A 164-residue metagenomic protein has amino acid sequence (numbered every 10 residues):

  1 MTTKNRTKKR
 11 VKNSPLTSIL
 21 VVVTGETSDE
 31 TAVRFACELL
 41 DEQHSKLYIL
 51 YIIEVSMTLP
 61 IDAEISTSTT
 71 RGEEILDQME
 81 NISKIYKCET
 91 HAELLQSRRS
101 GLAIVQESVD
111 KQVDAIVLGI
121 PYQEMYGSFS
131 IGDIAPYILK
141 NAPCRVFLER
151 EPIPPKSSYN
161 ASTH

Functional and structural regions predicted by a protein language model:
M1-R10, S14, I85-I116, I153-S158 (+1 more regions): Structural beta-alpha unit
K8-S66, I82-K84, C88: Small/aliphatic-rich secondary-structure junction motif
T17, D114, P143: Conserved acidic residues
C37, E80, V105, P136: Active-site phosphate/pyrophosphate- and oxyanion-stabilizing loops and adjacent acidic/basic residues in soluble
Y48-L50, H91-L95, F147: General small-molecule cofactor/ligand-binding pocket signal
Y51, G119-P121, R150-E151: Short secondary-structure boundary segments
E64-E74: A short acidic, glycine-rich active-site loop that binds or catalyzes chemistry on phosphate/adenosine moieties
L118-N141, P155-Y159: Glycine-rich, Arg-bearing micro-motifs that act as flexible, cationic patches
